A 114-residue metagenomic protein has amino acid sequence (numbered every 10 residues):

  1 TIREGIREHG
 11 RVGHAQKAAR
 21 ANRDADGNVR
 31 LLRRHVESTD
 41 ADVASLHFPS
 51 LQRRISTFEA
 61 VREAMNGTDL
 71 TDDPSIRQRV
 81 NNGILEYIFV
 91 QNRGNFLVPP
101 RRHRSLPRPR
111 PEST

Functional and structural regions predicted by a protein language model:
T1-T114: Long, histidine/aromatic-enriched segments associated with O2/redox biology
